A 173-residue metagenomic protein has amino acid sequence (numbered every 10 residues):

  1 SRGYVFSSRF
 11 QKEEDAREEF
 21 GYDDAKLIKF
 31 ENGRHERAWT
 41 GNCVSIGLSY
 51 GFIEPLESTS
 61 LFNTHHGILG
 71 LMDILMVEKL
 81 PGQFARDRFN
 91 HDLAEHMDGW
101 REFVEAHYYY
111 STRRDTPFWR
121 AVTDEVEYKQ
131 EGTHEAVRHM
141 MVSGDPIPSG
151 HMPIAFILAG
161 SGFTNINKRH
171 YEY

Functional and structural regions predicted by a protein language model:
S1-N32, G51-F62, I74: Conserved FAD/dinucleotide-binding core of flavoprotein oxidoreductases
V5, H35, G162-T164: Compositionally biased, intrinsically disordered low-complexity regions
H35-W100: Conserved mid-domain beta->alpha element of the FAD-binding
D73-Y173: Long, low-complexity C-terminal extensions of enzymes
